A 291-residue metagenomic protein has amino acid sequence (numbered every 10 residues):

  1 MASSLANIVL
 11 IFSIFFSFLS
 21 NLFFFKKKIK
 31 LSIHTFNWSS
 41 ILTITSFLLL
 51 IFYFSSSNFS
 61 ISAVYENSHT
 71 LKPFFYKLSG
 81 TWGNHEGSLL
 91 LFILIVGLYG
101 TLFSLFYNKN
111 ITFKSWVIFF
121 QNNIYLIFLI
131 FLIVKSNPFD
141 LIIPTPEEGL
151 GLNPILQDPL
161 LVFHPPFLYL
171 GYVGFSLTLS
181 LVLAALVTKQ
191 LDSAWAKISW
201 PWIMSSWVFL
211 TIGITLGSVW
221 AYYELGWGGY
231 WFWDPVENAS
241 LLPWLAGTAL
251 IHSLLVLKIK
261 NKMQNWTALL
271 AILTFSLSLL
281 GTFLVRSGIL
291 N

Functional and structural regions predicted by a protein language model:
M1-N291: Polytopic transmembrane helical bundles with strong interfacial aromatic enrichment
